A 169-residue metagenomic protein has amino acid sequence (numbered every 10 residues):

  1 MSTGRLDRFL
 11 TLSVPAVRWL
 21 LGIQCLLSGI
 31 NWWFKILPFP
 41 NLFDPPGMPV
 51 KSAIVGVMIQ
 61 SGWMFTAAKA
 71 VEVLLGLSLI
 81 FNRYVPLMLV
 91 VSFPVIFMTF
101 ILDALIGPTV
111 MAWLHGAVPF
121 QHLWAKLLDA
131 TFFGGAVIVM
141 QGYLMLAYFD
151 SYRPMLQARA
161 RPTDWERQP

Functional and structural regions predicted by a protein language model:
M1-F39, T66, F81-P169: Extended, low-polarity transmembrane helix blocks
F34-I59: Membrane-interface interhelical connector segments
S52-W63, Q121-A125: Short aromatic-rich membrane-water interface segments that cap or initiate transmembrane helices in multi-pass membrane
W63-L77: Hydrophobic alpha-helical transmembrane segments
